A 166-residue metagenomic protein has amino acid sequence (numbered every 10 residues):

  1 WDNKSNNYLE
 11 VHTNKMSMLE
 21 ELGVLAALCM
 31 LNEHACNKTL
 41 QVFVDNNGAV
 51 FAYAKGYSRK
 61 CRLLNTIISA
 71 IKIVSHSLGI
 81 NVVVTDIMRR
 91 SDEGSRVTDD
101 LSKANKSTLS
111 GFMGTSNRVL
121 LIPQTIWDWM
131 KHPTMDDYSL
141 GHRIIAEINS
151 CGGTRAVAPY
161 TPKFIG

Functional and structural regions predicted by a protein language model:
W1-L22, G48-S58: A short, polar/acidic, helix/strand-boundary loop motif
N3-N7, N14, N32, N37 (+6 more regions): Detector for Asparagine
N6, F51, K55, S110 (+4 more regions): Intrinsically disordered, low-complexity segments enriched in small/polar residues
V24, L28-T98: RNase H catalytic domain
L78-E147: C-terminal functional segments of enzyme domains
M135-G166: RNase H-like DDE catalytic core and adjacent DNA/metal-binding regions of integrase/transposase superfamily proteins
